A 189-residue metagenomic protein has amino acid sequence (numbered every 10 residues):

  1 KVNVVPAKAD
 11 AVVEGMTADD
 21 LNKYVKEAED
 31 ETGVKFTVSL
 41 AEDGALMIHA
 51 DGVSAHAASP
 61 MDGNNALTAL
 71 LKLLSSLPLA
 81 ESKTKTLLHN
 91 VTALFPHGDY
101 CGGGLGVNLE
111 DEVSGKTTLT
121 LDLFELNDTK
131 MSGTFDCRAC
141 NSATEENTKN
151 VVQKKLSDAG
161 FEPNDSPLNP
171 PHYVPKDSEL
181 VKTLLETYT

Functional and structural regions predicted by a protein language model:
K1-R138: Midchain, well-structured core segments that form catalytic/ion-binding scaffolds
K23, K72, N150-K154, E179: Alpha-helical scaffolding segments of alpha/beta enzyme cores, especially the outer helices of TIM-barrel or partial
E27-A28, K35, S166, Y173-T189: Active-site-adjacent substrate-binding region of metalloamidase/peptidase-like peptide-processing proteins
F36-V38, F161-N164: Generic structural signal for residues in well-ordered beta-strands
D51, D165-L168: Short glycine-rich catalytic loops that host catalytic nucleophiles or stabilize transition states across multiple
P60-M61, S142-E146, V174-P175: Ordered, soluble secondary-structure elements with a strong preference for glycine-centered loop motifs and nearby
L119, N150-K154, K182, E186: Internal, well-ordered alpha-helical scaffold/interface segments that support domain packing or protein-protein contacts
A143-E162: Redox- and metal-dependent alpha/beta enzyme cores, enriched for Fe-S-associated oxidoreductases and cofactor-handling
